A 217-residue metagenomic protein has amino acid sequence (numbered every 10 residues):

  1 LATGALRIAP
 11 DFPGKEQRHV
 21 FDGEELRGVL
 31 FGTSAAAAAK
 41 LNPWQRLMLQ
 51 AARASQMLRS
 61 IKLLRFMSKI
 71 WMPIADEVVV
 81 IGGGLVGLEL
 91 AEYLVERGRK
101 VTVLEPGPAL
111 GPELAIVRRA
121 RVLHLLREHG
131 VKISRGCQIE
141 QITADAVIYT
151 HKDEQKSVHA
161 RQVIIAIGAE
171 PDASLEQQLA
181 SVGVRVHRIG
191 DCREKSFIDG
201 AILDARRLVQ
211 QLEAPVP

Functional and structural regions predicted by a protein language model:
L1-P10, E16-E25, F31-D76, L88 (+2 more regions): A Rossmann-like FAD-binding core segment of flavoenzymes
G83-Y93, A109-R119, A180-G183, H187-P217: A conserved FAD-binding loop/helix module that cradles the flavin
